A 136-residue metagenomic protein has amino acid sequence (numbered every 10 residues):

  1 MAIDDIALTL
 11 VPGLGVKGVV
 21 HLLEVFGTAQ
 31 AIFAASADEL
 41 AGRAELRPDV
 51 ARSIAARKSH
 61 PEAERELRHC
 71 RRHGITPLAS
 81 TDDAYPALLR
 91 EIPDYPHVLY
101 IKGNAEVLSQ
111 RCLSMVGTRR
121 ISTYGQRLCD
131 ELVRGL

Functional and structural regions predicted by a protein language model:
M1-R134: Short, positively charged patches
